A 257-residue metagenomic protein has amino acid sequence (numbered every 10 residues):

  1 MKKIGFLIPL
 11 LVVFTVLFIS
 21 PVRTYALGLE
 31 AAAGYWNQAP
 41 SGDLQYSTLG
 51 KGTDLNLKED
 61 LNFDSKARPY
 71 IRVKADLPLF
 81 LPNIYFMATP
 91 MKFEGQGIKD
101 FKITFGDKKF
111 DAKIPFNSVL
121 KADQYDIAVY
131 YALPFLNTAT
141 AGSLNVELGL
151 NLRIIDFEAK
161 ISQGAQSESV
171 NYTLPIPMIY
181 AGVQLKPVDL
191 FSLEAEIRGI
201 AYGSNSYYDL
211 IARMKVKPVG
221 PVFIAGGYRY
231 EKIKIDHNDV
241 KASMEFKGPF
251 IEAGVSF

Functional and structural regions predicted by a protein language model:
M1-G28: Cleavable N-terminal export/targeting peptides
V22-L27, P78-P82, F135-N145, V188-F191 (+1 more regions): Short loop/turn motifs that connect adjacent beta-strands in outer-membrane beta-barrel proteins
V22-M91, S256: Short glycine/proline- and aromatic-enriched beta-strand/turn motifs that initiate or cap beta-hairpins
G28, K66-Y70, A122-A128, N145 (+3 more regions): Transmembrane beta-barrel architecture of outer-membrane proteins
G28-A32, N83-Y85, A128, E147-G149 (+3 more regions): Residue-level detector of the transmembrane beta-barrel scaffold of outer-membrane proteins
A33, I71-A75, I127-L133, L150-L152 (+4 more regions): Residues on the lipid-exposed face of transmembrane beta-strands in outer-membrane beta-barrel proteins
A39-A67, K92-Q124, D156-L174, Q184 (+2 more regions): Extracellular/periplasm-exposed beta-strand and loop segments of Gram-negative cell-envelope proteins, dominated by
F191-N205, Y230-E231: Transmembrane beta-strand segments that form the barrel wall of outer-membrane beta-barrel proteins
